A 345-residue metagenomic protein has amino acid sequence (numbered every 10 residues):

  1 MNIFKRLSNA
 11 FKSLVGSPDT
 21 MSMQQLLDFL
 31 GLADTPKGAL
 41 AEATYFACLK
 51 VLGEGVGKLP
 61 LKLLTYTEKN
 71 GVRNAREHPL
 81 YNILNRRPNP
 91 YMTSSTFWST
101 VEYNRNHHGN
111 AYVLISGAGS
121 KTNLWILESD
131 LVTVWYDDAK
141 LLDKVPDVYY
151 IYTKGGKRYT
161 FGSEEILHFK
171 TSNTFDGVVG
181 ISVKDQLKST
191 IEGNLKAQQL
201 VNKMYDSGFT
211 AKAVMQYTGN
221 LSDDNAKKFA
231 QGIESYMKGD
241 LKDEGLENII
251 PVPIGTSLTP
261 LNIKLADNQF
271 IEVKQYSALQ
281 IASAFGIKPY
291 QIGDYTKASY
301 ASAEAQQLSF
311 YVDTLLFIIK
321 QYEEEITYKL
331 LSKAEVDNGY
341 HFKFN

Functional and structural regions predicted by a protein language model:
M1-F270, Q275-Y276, Q280-S283, I287-Y290 (+2 more regions): Structured, contiguous alpha/beta core segments that scaffold functional sites
A298-A303, N345: A short beta-alpha structural unit
A303-E304, S309-F310: Small-residue-rich helix-loop
V312, L316: Conserved nucleotide- and phosphate/pyrophosphate-binding catalytic cores in adenylate/nucleotidyl-handling enzymes
K329-N345: Generic long, charged, amphipathic alpha-helical segments
